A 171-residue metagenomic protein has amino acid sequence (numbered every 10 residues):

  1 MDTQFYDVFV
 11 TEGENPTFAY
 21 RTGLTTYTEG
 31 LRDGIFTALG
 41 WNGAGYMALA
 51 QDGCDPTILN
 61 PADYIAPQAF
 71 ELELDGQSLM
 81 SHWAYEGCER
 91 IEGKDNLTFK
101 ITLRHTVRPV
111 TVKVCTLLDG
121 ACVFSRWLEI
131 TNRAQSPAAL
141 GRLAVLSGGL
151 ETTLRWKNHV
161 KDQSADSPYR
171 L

Functional and structural regions predicted by a protein language model:
D2-L171: Polysaccharide-binding surfaces and accessory modules of carbohydrate-active proteins
